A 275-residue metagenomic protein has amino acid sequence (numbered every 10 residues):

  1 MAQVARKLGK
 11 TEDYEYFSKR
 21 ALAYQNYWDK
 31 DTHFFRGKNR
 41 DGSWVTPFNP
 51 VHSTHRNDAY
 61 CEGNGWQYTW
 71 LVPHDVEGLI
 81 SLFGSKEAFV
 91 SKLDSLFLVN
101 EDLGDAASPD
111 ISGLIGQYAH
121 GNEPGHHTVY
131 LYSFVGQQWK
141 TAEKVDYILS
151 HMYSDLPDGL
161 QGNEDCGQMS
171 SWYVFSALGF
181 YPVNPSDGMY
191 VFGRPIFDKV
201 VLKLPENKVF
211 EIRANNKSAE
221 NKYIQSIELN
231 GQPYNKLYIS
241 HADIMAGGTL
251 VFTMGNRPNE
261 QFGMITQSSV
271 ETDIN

Functional and structural regions predicted by a protein language model:
A2-E211, A242, T249: Active-site core of glycosidic bond-cleaving carbohydrate-active enzymes
S154, V191-N275: Beta-rich accessory regions
